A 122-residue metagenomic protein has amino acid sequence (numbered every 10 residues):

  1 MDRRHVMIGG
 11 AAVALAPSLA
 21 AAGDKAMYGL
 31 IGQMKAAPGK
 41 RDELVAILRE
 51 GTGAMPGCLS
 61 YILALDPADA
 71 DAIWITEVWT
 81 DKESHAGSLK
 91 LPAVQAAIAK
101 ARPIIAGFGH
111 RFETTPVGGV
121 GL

Functional and structural regions predicted by a protein language model:
M1, S18-I31: C-terminal segment of N-terminal export signals and the immediately downstream linker at the start of the mature
H5-A22: N-terminal export signals
H5-M7, E50-S60, V78-F112: An amphipathic, aromatic/His-enriched active-site/gating alpha helix that lines ligand/cofactor pockets
Y28-M34, I62-L89: Short, well-ordered beta-strand segments in beta-rich or mixed alpha/beta enzyme and ligand-binding folds
Q33-E43: Short, surface-exposed ligand-recognition loops at beta-strand->loop->(often short) alpha-helix junctions that present
V117-L122: Acidic/histidine-enriched, glycine/proline-rich intrinsically disordered or flexible terminal extensions
